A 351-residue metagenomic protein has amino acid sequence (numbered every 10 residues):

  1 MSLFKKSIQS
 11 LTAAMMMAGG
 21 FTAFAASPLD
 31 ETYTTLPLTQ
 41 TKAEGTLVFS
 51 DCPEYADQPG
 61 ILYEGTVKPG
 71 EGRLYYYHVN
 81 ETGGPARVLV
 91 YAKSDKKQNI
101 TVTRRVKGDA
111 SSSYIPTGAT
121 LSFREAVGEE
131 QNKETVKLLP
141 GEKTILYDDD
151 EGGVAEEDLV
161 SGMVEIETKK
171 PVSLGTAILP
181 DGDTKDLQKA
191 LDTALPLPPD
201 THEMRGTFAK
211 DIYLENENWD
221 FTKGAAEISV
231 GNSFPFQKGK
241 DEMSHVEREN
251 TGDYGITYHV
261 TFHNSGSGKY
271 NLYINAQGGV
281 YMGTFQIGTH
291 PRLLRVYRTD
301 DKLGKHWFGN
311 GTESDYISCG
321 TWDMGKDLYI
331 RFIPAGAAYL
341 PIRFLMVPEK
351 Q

Functional and structural regions predicted by a protein language model:
S2-L11: Bacterial N-terminal signal peptides that target proteins for export
T12-G20: Bacterial N-terminal signal peptides
F21-A25: Sec/Tat signal peptide C-region and signal peptidase I cleavage site
A26-E31, E64-T66, D109, P116-T120: Non-catalytic accessory regions used for complex assembly or targeting
S27-G65, P198-F236: A eukaryote-biased signal for short, well-structured alpha-helical docking elements
D57-P59, Y63-R105, A110, E130-E134 (+3 more regions): Long compositionally biased, domain-poor regions of proteins
I100-V102, K169-L214, L340-Q351: Exposed low-complexity, polar/acidic, P/S/T/G-rich flexible segments that act as propeptides, protease-susceptible
Y114-N132, G309-N310: Short beta-strand and strand-turn-strand segments in soluble, beta-rich domains
